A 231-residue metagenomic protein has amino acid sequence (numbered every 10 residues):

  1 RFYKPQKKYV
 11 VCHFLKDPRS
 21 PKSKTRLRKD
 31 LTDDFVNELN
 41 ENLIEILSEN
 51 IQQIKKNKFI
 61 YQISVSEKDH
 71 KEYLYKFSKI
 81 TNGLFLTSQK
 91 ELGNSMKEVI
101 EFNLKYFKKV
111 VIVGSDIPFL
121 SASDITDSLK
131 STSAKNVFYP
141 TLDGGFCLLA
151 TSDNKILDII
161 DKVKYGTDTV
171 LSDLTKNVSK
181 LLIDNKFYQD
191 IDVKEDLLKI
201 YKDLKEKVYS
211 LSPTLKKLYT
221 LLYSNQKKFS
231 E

Functional and structural regions predicted by a protein language model:
R1-L27: N-terminal nucleotide-binding beta1-loop-alpha1 segment
E38-N57: A short, N-terminal amphipathic alpha-helix
F59-K68: Short beta-strand/loop segment that forms part of the nucleotide-sugar
Y73-K109: Short phosphate-binding loop-to-helix
K108-D116: Short beta-strand-to-loop acidic/aromatic patch adjacent to the donor-nucleotide binding site
L120-G144: Conserved donor-nucleotide/metal-binding helix-loop-beta segment in metal-dependent transferases, i.e., the alpha-helix
N154-N177: Short, glycine-/small-residue-rich phosphate/pyrophosphate-handling segment
S172-E231: Conserved alpha/beta core of the MobA/IspD/sugar-nucleotide pyrophosphorylase nucleotidyltransferase superfamily
